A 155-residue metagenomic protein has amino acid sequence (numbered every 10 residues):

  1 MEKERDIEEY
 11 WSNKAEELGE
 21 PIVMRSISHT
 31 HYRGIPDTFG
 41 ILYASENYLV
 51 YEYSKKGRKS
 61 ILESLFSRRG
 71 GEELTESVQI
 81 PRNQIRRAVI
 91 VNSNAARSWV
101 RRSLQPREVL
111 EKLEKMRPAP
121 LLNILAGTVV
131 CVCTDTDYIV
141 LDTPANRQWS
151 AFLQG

Functional and structural regions predicted by a protein language model:
M1-V78, W99, L104, C133-D137 (+1 more regions): Anionic N-terminal interaction surfaces
P21-S26, V109-M116: Short Pro/Gly-enriched beta-strand edge/turn motifs at strand-loop
L49, E73-A95, L110-K112: Phosphoinositide-dependent membrane-docking surfaces
G70, L122-L125: Short, solvent-exposed loop/turn segments at conserved positions within beta-propeller repeat blades
I90-S103, E111-N123: Aromatic- and Lys/Arg-enriched surface recognition patch
E111-M116, L121, C131-S150: Canonical phosphoinositide-binding patch of PH/PH-like domains
G127-V129: Aliphatic-rich helical/repeat scaffold segments used for oligomerization and domain docking
Q154-G155: C-terminal or late-domain output modules
